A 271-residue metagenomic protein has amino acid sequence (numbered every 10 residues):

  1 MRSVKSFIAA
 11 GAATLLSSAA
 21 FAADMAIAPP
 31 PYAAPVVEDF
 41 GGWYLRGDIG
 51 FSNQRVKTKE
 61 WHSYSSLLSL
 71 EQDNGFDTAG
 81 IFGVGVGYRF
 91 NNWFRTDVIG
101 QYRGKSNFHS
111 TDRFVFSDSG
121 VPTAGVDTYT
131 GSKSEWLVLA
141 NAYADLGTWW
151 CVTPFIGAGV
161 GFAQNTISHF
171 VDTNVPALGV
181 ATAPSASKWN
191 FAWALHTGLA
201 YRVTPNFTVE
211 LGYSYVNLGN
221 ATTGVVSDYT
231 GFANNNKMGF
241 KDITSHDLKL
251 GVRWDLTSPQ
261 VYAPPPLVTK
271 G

Functional and structural regions predicted by a protein language model:
S17-S18: N-terminal signal peptide c-region/cleavage motif recognized by signal peptidases
F21-G83, G251-T257: Short glycine/proline- and aromatic-enriched beta-strand/turn motifs that initiate or cap beta-hairpins
G42-Y44, A79-F82, E135-L139, T153 (+2 more regions): Transmembrane beta-barrel architecture of outer-membrane proteins
Y44-R46, R95-D97, T153-G157, T208-E210 (+1 more regions): Residue-level detector of the transmembrane beta-barrel scaffold of outer-membrane proteins
G47-I49, V84-Y88, A140-A144, A158-F162 (+3 more regions): Residues on the lipid-exposed face of transmembrane beta-strands in outer-membrane beta-barrel proteins
Q54-D77, Y102-L137, A163-N190, L218-D247 (+1 more regions): Extracellular/periplasm-exposed beta-strand and loop segments of Gram-negative cell-envelope proteins, dominated by
W93-T96, W150-V152, Y201-V209, S258-A263: Repeated loop/turn-to-beta-strand initiation elements of outer-membrane beta-barrel proteins
D242-G271: Outer-membrane beta-barrel "beta-signal"
